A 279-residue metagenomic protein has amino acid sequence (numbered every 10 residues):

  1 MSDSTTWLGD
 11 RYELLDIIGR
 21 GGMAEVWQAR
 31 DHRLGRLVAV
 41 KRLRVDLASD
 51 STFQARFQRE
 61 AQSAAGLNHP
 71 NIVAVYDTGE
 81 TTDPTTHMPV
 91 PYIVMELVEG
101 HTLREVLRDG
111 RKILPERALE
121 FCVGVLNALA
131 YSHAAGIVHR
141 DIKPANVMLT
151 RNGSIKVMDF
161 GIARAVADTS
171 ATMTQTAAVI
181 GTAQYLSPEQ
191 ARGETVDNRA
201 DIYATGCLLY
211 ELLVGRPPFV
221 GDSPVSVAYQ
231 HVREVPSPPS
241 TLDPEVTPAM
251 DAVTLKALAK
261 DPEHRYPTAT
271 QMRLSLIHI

Functional and structural regions predicted by a protein language model:
M1-I277: Eukaryotic protein kinase
